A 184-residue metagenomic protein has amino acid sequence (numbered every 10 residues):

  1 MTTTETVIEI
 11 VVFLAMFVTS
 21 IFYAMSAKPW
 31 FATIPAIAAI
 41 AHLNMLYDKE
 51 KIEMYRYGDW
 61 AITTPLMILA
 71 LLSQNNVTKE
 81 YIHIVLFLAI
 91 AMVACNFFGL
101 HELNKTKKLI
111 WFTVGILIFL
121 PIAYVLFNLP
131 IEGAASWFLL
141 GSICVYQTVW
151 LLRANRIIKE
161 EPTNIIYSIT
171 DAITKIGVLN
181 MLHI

Functional and structural regions predicted by a protein language model:
M1-G58, P65-I184: Polytopic alpha-helical membrane-helix bundles and their juxtamembrane interface segments in multi-pass membrane
